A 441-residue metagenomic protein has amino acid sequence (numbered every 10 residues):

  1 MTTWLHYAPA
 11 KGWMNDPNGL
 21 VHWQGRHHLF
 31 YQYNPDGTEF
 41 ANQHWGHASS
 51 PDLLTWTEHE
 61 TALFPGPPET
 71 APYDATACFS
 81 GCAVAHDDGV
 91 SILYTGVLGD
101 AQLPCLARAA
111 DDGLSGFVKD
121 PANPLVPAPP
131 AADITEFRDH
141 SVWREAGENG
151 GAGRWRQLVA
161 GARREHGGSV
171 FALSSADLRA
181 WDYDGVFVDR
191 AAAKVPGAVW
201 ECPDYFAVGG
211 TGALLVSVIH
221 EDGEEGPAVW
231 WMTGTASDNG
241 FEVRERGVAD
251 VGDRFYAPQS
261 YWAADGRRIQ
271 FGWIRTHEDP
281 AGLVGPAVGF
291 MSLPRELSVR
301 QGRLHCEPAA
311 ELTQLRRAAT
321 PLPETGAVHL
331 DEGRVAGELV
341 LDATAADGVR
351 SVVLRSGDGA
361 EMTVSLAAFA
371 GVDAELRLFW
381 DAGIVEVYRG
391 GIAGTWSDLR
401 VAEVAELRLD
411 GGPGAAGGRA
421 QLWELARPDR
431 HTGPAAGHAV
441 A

Functional and structural regions predicted by a protein language model:
M1-D139, R144-P196, A207-V251, G272-P321 (+4 more regions): Beta-rich carbohydrate-recognition and catalytic domains
A198, P203, F255-P258: Repeated scaffold domains used in trafficking and secretory/extracellular systems, primarily beta-propellers
W262-A264: Structural secondary-structure packing elements that flank or coincide with functional cores
R268-Q270: Short, well-structured beta-strand segments enriched in hydrophobic/aromatic residues within extracellular or lumenal
G272, V288, S298-A441: Conserved catalytic/binding loops enriched for acidic/polar residues
